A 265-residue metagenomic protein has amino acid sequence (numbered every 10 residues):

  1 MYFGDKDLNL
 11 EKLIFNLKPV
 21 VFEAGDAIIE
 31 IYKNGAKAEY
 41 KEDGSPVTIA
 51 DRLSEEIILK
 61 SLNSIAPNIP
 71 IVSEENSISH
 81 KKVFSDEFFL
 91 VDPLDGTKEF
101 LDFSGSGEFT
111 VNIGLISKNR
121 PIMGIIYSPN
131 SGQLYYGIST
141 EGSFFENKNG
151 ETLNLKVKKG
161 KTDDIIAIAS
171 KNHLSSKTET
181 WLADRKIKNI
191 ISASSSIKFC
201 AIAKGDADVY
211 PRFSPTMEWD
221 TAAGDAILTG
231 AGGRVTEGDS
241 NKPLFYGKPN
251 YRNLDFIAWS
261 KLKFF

Functional and structural regions predicted by a protein language model:
M1-L94, T180-A183, C200, S240 (+1 more regions): N-terminal subdomain of lithium-sensitive/metallo-dependent phosphomonoesterases centered on the IMPase/IPPase/PAP
M1-V21, G25-D26, E179-D184, C200-F265: Oxyanion/phosphate-interacting regions
I28, D51, L62, T97 (+5 more regions): Residue-level signal for inorganic ion chemistry
K41, E74, S170, S192-A193 (+1 more regions): Conserved beta-strand termini and adjacent loop/short-helix elements that scaffold enzyme active sites in alpha/beta
P70, K186-N189, R234: Conserved beta-strand segments of alpha/beta enzyme cores
S85-P129: Glycine-rich active-site/cofactor-binding loop and its immediate structural neighborhood
N112-C200, K248-F265: Acidic beta-strand-loop-alpha-helix segment within the catalytic core of divalent metal-dependent phosphate-processing
